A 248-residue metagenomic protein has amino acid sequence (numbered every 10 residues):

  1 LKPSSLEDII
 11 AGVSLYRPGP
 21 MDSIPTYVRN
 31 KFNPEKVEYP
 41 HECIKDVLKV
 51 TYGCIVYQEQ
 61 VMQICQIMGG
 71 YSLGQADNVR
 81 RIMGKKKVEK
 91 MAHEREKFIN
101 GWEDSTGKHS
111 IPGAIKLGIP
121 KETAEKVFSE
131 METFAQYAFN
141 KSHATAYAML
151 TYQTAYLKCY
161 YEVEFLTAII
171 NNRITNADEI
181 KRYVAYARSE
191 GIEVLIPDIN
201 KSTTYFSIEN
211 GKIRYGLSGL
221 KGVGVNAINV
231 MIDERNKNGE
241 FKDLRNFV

Functional and structural regions predicted by a protein language model:
L1-V248: Noncatalytic, beta-rich nucleic-acid-contacting surfaces in large DNA/RNA-processing enzymes
